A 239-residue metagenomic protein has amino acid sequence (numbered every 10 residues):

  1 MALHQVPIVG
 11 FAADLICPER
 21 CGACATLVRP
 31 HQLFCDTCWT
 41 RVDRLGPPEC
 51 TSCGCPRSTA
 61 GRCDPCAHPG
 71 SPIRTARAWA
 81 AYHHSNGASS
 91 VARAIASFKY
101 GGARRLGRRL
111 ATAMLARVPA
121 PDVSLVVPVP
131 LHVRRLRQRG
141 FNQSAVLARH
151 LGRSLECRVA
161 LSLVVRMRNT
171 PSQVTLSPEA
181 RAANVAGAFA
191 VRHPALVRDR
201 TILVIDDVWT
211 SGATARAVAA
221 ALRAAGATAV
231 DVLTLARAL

Functional and structural regions predicted by a protein language model:
M1-L239: Glycine-rich phosphate/pyrophosphate-handling loop used in enzymes and phosphotransfer proteins
